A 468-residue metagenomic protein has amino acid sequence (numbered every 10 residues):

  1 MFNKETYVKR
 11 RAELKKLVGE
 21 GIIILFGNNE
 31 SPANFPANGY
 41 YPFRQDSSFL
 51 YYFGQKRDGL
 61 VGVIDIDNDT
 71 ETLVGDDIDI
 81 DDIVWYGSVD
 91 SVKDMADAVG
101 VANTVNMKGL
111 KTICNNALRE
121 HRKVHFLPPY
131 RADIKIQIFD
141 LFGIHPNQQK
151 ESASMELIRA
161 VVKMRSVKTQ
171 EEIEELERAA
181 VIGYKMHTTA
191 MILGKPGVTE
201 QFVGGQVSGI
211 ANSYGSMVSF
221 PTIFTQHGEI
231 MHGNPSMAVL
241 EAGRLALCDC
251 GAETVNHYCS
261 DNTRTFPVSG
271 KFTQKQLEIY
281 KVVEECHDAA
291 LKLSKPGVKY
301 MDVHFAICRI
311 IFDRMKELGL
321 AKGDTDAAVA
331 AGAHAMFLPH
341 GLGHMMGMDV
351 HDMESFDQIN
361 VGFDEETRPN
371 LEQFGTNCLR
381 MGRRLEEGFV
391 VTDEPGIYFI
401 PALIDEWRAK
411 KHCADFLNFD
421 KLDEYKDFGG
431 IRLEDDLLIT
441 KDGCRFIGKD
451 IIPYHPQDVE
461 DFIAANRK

Functional and structural regions predicted by a protein language model:
M1-K468: Active-site neighborhoods and metal-handling regions in enzymes and metal-associated proteins
